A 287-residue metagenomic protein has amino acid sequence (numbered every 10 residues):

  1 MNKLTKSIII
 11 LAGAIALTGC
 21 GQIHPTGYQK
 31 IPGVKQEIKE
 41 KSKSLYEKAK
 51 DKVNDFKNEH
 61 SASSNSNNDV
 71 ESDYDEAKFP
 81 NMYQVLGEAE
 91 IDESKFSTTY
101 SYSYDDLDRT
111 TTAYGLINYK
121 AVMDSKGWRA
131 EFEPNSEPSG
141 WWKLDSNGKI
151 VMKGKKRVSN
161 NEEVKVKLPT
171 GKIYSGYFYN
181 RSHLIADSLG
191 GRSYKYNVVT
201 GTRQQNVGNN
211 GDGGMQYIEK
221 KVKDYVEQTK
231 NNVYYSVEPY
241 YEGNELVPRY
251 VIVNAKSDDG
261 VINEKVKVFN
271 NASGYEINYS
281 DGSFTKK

Functional and structural regions predicted by a protein language model:
M1-I8: Bacterial N-terminal signal peptides that target proteins for export
L11-G13, I23: Mixed-charge, low-complexity intrinsically disordered regions
A16-G19: C-terminal motif of bacterial Sec signal peptides marking the signal peptidase cleavage site
H24-K95: N-terminal, intrinsically disordered, polar/charged segments of Gram-positive cell-envelope systems that serve as
E93-K287: Domain-level detector of nuclease and nuclease-like folds in predominantly extracellular/periplasmic contexts
